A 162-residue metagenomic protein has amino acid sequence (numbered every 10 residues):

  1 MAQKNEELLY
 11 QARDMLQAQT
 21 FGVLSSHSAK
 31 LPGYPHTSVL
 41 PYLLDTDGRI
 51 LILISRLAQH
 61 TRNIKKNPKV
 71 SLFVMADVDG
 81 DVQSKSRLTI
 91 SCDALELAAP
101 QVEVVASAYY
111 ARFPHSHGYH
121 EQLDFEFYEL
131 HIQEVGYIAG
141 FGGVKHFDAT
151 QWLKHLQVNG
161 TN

Functional and structural regions predicted by a protein language model:
M1-K65, F73: An N-terminal domain-cap segment
E6-Y10, D14, G118-N162: C-terminal edge-of-domain segments
Q19-V23, S116, Y137: Short secondary-structure junctions and interdomain/linker hinges
V23, T37-P41, T89-S91, F127-E129 (+1 more regions): Conserved hydrophobic/aromatic beta-strand scaffold that supports enzyme active sites
A29, L57, D77, V135 (+1 more regions): Residue-level signature for short turns and capping positions that connect secondary-structure elements
P32, P100, G136-I138: Residue-level signal for secondary-structure boundary sites
D45, S55, L95-L97, H131-Q133: Solvent-exposed residues in well-ordered beta-strands and their adjoining turns, especially edge/terminal strands
Q59-H115, Q122-F125: Short, structured beta-strand-loop surface elements
